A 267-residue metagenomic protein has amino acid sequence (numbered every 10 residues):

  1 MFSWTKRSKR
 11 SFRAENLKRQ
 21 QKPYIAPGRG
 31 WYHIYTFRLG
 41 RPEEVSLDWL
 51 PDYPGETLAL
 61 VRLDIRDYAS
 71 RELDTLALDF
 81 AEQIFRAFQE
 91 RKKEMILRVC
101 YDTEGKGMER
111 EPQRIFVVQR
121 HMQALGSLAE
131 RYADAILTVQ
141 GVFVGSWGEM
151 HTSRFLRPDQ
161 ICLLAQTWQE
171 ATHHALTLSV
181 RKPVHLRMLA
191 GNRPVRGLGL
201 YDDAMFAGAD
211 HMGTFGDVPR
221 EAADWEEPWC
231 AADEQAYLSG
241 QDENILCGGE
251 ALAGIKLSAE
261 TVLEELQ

Functional and structural regions predicted by a protein language model:
F2-T57, R62-D64: Boundary/entry segment of secreted carbohydrate-active catalytic domains
G28-D48, R66-D79, L186-M188, A251-L257: Acidic-and-aromatic substrate-binding clefts and catalytic sites of carbohydrate-active enzymes
G28-Y32, T57-V61, K93-L97, L137 (+3 more regions): Hydrophobic beta-strand segments of well-ordered beta-sheets in folded domains
V45-D102, F116-V117, L176: Aromatic-lined substrate-binding rim segments of carbohydrate-active enzymes
D64-L76, G105-F116, G145-R157: The substrate-binding groove and active-site-proximal loops of carbohydrate-active enzymes, especially glycoside
L76-K93, E111-T138, Q160-A171: An active-site-proximal structural segment forming one wall of the substrate-binding cleft that immediately precedes
I96-K106, L125-P158: Active-site groove signature of glycoside hydrolases
T138-E149, S153-Q267: Catalytic-core regions of glycoside hydrolase
